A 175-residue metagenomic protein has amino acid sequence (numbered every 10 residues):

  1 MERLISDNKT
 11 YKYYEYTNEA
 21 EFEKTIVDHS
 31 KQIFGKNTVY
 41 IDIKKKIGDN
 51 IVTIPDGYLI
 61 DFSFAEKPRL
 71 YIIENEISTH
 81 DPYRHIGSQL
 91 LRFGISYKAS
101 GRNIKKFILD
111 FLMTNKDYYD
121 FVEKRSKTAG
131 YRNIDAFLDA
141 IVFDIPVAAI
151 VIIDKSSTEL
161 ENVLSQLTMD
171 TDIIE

Functional and structural regions predicted by a protein language model:
M1-E175: Charged, terminal alpha-helix-loop-beta segments that serve as non-catalytic nucleic-acid engagement and/or assembly
